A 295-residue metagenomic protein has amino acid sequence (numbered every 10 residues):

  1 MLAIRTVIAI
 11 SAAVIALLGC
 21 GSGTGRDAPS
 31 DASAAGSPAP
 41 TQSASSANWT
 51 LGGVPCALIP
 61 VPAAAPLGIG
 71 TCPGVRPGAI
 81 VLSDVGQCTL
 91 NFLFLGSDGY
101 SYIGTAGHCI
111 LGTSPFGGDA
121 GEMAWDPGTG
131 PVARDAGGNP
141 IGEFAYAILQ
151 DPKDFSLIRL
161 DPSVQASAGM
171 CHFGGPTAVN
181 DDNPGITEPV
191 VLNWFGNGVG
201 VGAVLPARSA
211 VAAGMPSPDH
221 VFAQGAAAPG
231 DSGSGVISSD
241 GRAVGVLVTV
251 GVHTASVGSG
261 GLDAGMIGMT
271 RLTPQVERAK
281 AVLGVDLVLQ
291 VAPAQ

Functional and structural regions predicted by a protein language model:
M1-I8: Bacterial N-terminal signal peptides that target proteins for export
A9-V14: Hydrophobic helical h-region of N-terminal Sec-dependent signal peptides in bacterial secretory/periplasmic proteins
C20-G104, T113-D135, P140-Y146, L289-Q295: Protease-domain processing segments flanking chymotrypsin-fold serine proteases, especially trypsin-like
L82-A213, S238-S239: Serine endopeptidase catalytic core focused on the charge-relay Asp
A106-L111, N197, P229, G245-T254: Short beta->alpha transition motifs characteristic of CBS
L160-T177, V248-Q295: C-terminal cap/linker of serine protease catalytic domains
G225-L247, S256: Catalytic nucleophile loop of clan PA
